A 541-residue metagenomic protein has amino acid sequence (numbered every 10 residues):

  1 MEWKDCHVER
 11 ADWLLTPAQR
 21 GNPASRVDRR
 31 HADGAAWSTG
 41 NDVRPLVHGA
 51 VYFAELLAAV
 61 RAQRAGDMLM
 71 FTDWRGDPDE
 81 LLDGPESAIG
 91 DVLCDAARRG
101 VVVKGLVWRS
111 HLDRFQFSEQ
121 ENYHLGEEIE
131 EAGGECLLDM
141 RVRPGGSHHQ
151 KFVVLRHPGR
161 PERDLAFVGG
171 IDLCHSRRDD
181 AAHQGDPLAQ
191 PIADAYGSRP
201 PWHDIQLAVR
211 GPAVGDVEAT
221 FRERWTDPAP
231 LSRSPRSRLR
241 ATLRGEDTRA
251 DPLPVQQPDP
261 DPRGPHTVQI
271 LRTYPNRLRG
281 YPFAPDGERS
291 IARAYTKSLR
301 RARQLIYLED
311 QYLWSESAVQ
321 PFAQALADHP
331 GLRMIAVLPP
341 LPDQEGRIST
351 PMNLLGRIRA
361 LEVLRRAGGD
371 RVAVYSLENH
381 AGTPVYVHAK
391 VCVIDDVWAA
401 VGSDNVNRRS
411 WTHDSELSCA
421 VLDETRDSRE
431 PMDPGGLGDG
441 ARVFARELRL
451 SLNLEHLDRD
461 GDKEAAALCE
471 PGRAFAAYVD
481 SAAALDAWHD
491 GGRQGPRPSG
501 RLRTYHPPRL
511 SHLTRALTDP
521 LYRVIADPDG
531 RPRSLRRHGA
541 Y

Functional and structural regions predicted by a protein language model:
M1-Y541: Charged, low-complexity intrinsically disordered terminal segments
